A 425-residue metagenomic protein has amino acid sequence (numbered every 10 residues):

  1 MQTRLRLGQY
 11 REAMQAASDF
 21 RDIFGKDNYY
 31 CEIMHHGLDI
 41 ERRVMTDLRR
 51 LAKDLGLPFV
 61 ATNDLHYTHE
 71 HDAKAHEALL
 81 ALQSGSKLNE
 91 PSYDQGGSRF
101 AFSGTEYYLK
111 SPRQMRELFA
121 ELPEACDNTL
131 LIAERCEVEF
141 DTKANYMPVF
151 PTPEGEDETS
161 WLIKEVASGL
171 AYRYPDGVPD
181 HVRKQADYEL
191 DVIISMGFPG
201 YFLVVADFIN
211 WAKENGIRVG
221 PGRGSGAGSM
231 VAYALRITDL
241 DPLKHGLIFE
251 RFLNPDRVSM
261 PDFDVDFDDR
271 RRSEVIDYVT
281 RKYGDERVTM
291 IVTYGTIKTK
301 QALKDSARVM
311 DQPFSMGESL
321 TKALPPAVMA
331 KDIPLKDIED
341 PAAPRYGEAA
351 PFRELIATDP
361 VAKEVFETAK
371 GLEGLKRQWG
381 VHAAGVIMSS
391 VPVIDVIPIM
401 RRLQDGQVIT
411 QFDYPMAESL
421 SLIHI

Functional and structural regions predicted by a protein language model:
M1-I423: Alpha-helical scaffold/interaction cores of sigma-54-like transcription cofactors and many family A DNA polymerases
